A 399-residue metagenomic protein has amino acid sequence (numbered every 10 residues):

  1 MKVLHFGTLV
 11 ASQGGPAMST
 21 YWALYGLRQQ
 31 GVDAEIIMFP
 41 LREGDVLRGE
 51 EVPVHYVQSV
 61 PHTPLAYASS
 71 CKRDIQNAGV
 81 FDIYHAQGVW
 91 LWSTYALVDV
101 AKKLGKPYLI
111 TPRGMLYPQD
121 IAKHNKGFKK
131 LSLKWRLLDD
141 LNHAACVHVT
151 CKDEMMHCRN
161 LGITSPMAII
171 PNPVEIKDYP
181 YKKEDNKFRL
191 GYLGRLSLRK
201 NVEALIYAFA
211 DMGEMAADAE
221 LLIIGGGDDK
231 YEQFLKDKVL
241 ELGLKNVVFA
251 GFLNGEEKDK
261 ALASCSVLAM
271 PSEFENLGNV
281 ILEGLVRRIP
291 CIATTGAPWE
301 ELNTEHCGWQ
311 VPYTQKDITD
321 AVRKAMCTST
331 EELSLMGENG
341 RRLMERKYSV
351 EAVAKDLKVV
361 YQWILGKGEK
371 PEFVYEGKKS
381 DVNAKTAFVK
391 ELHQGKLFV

Functional and structural regions predicted by a protein language model:
M1-E43, R48-E50, F373-V399: N-terminal subdomain of nucleotide-sugar transferases
L4, H148, V174, K182-F209 (+1 more regions): Conserved donor-binding/catalytic core segment of Leloir-type glycosyltransferases
K103, K129-C146: Membrane-proximal helix-turn-helix segments that form the acceptor-binding/catalytic region of lipid-linked
D153, P173: Carbohydrate-associated surface elements
Q233-L253: Nucleotide-activated donor-binding/catalytic signature segment of Leloir-type glycosyltransferases, i.e., the conserved
E273: Aromatic "clamp/platform" in nucleotide-sugar-dependent glycosyltransferases that forms part of the donor/acceptor
P290-T294: Short hydrophobic beta-strand element within catalytic cores of glycosyltransferases and related nucleotide-activated
W309-K316, A325-T330: Conserved acidic donor-binding segment of nucleotide-sugar-dependent glycosyltransferases
